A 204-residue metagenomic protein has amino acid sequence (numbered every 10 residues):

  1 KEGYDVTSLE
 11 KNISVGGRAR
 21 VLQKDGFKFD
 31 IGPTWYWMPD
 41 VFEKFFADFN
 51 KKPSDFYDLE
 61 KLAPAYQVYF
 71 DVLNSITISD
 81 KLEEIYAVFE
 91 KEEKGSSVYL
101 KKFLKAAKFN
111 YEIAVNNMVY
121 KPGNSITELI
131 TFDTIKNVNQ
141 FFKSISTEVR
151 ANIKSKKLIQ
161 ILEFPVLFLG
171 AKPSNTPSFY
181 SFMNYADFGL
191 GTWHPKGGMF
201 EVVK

Functional and structural regions predicted by a protein language model:
K1-E112: N-terminal glycine-rich phosphate/pyrophosphate-binding loop and immediately adjacent elements
K11, P177-S181: Active-site-adjacent bridging/hinge elements
K24-K28, F168-G170, G191-W193: A short glycine/serine-rich beta->alpha loop
W35, V138, M199: Charged, low-complexity surface patches
K51, K172-S174, D187-W193: Short helix-capping/linker segments at secondary-structure and domain boundaries
D71-P177: Rossmann-like flavin
F182-K204: Helical element adjacent to the flavin cofactor pocket in flavoenzyme catalytic cores
